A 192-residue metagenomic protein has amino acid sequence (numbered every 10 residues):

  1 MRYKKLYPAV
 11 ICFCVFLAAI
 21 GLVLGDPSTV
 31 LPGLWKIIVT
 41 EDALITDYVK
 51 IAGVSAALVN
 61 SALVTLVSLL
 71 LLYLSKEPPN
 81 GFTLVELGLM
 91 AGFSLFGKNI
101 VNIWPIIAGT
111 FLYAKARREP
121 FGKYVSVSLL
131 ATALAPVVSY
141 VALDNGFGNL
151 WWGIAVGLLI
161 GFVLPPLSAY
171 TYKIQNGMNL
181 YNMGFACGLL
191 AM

Functional and structural regions predicted by a protein language model:
M1-M192: Alpha-helical multipass membrane-protein architecture
